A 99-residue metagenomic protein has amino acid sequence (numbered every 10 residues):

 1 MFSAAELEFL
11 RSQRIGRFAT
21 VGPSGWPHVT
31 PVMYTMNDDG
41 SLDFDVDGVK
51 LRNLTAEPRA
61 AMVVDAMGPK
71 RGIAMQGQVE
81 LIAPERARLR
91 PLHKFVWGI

Functional and structural regions predicted by a protein language model:
M1-R17: Short, basic/aromatic recognition patches
F2, P27, R88-R90: Short linear sequence motifs
A5, T30, G40, P91-H93: A general marker of short, structured functional hotspots
L7-E8, Y34, R52: Short secondary-structure boundary/capping segments
R14-D47, M62-V63, A74: Short beta-strand segments
D47-F95: Short, structured beta-strand-loop surface elements
W97-I99: Short, charged, solvent-exposed linker or helix-capping segments at domain edges/interfaces that act as flexible hinges
